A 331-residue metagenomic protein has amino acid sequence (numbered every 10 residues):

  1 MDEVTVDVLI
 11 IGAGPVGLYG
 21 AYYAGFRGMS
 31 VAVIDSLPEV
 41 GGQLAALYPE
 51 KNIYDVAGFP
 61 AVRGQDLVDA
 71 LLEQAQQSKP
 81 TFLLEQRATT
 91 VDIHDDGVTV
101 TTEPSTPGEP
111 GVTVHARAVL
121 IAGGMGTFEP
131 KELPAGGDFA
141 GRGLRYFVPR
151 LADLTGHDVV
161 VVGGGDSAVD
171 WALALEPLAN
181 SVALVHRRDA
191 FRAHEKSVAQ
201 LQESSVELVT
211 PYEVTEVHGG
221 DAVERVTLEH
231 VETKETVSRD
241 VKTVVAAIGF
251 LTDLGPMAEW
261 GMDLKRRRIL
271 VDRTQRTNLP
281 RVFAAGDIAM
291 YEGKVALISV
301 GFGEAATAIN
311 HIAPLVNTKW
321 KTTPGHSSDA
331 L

Functional and structural regions predicted by a protein language model:
M1-I11, F26-R27, A32, E39 (+4 more regions): FAD-binding core/adjacent interface of flavoenzyme oxidoreductases
M1-I11, Y23-A32, T227-V231, E235-T243 (+5 more regions): Rossmann-like nucleotide/phosphate-binding core characteristic of flavoprotein oxidoreductases
G12-V16, G163-G165: Glycine-rich Rossmann-fold phosphate-binding loop(s) that bind the pyrophosphate of adenine dinucleotide cofactors
G25-A46, S181-A193: Glycine-rich FAD pyrophosphate-binding loop
P38, H157-L178: Rossmann-like NAD(P)H-binding beta-loop-alpha module
P38-V62, H194-Q202: Conserved N-terminal glycine-rich FAD pyrophosphate-binding loop of Rossmann-like flavoproteins
D69-A116, E176-V271, V316-S328: A Rossmann-like FAD-binding core segment of flavoenzymes
E132, G137-T155, T243-S299, T307-P314: FAD-site-proximal beta/loop scaffold in flavoenzymes
